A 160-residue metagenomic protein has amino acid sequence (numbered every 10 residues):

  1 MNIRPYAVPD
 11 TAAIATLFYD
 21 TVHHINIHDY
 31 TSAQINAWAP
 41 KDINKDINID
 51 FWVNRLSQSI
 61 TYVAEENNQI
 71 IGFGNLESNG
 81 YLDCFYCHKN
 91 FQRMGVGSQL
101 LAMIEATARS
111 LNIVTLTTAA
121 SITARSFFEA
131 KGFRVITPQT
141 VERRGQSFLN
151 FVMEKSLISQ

Functional and structural regions predicted by a protein language model:
M1-I3: Extreme N-terminal starter segment of soluble prokaryotic enzymes
P5-V8, T16-N90, L101-M103, T123 (+2 more regions): Acetyl-CoA-dependent GNAT
G95: Conserved G/P- and acidic residue-centered "switch" motifs that form tight phosphate/ATP-binding loops in soluble
T107, F127: Short alpha-helical functional segments enriched in proximate histidine and acidic residues
A108-S121: Conserved GNAT acetyl-CoA-binding A-motif
T117-A119, R134-V152: Conserved catalytic-core motifs of GNAT/GCN5-like acyltransferases
F128-E129, F133: Conserved active-site tyrosine of GNAT-family acetyltransferases
